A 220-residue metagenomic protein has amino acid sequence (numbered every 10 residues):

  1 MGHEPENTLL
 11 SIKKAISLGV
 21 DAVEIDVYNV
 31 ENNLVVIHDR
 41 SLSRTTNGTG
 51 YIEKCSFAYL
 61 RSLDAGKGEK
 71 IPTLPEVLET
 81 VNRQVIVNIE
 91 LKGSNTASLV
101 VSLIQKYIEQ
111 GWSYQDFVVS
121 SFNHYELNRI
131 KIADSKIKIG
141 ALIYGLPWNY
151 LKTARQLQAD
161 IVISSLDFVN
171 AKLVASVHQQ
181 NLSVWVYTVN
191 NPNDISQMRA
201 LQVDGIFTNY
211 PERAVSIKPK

Functional and structural regions predicted by a protein language model:
M1-K220: Phosphate-group recognition and catalysis centered on beta-loop-alpha active-site segments
